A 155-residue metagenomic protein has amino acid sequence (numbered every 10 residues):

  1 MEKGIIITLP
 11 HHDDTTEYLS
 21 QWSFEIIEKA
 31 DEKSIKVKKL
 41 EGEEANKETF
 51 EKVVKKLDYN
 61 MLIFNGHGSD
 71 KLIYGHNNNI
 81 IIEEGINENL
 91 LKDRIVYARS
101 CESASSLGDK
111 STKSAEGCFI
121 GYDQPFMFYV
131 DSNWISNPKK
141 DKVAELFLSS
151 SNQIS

Functional and structural regions predicted by a protein language model:
M1-N65, Y97-A98: A domain-level signal for caspase-like cysteine endopeptidase catalytic cores and their zymogen-processing architecture
K33, K92, K113-A115: Short, structured coil segments at secondary-structure junctions
E43-N46, N78-N79, S100-A104: Short beta->alpha connector loops
N60, R94, G117: Conserved acidic residues
F64-G66, R94-C101, G121-D123: Short His-Asn-centered micro-motif
G68-K92: A short, glycine/acidic-enriched catalytic loop
G85-A104, D109-K110: Caspase-like (clan CD) cysteine peptidase catalytic core
A104-S155: Active-site-proximal C-terminal subdomain of hydrolase catalytic domains
